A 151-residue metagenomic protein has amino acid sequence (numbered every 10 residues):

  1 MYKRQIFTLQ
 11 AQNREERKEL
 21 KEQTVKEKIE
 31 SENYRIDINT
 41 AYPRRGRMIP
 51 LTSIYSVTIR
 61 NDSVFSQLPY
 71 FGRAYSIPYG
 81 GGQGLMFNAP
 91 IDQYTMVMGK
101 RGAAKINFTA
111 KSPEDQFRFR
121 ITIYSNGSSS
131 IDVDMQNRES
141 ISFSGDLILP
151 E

Functional and structural regions predicted by a protein language model:
M1-Q5: Conserved small/polar residues in nucleotide/adenosyl-binding loops
I6-Q10: Signal peptide processing junction and immediate N-terminal pro/mature segment of secreted/exported proteins
A11-Y75: N-terminal secretory signal peptides
Q12-E16, N33-R35, T40-Y42, G82-G84 (+2 more regions): Alpha-helical context
E15, L20-T24, P43-R45, I49-P50 (+4 more regions): Residue-level detector of functional hotspots within protein domains
R47-M48, Y75-G80, S140-G145: A short, polar/proline- and glycine-enriched secondary-structure boundary/capping micro-motif
V57-A103: Mature extracytoplasmic domains of secretory-pathway proteins
A89-E151: Helix-rich interaction surfaces within compact, conserved domain-sized segments that mediate assembly or partner
